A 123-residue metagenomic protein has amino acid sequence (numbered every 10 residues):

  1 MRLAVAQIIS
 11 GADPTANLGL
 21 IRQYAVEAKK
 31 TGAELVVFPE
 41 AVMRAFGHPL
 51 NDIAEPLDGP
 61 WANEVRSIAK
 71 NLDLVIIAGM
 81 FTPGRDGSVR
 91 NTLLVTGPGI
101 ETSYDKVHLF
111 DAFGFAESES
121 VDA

Functional and structural regions predicted by a protein language model:
M1-A12, T92, S103-D105: Active-site-proximal beta-strand elements of phosphoester/diester hydrolases
L3, N17, A25-A54, A69 (+1 more regions): Active-site beta-strand/loop signature of hydrolases that rely on acidic residues for catalysis
Q7-Y24, D58: N-terminal phosphate-binding loop and adjacent alpha-helix
I9, V42, F81-T82, L109: Catalytic metal-binding/acid-base residues of hydrolase active sites
A12-T15, I53-L57, A112-A116: Short, flexible loop segments at the rims of nucleotide/cofactor-binding pockets, characterized by
I21, P56-A62, E119-V121: Charged helix-capping and loop-helix junction motifs
D58-G84: A short, hydrophobic beta-strand-centered structural micro-motif
N63, S67, G84-A123: Active-site catalytic loop in hydrolytic enzyme cores
